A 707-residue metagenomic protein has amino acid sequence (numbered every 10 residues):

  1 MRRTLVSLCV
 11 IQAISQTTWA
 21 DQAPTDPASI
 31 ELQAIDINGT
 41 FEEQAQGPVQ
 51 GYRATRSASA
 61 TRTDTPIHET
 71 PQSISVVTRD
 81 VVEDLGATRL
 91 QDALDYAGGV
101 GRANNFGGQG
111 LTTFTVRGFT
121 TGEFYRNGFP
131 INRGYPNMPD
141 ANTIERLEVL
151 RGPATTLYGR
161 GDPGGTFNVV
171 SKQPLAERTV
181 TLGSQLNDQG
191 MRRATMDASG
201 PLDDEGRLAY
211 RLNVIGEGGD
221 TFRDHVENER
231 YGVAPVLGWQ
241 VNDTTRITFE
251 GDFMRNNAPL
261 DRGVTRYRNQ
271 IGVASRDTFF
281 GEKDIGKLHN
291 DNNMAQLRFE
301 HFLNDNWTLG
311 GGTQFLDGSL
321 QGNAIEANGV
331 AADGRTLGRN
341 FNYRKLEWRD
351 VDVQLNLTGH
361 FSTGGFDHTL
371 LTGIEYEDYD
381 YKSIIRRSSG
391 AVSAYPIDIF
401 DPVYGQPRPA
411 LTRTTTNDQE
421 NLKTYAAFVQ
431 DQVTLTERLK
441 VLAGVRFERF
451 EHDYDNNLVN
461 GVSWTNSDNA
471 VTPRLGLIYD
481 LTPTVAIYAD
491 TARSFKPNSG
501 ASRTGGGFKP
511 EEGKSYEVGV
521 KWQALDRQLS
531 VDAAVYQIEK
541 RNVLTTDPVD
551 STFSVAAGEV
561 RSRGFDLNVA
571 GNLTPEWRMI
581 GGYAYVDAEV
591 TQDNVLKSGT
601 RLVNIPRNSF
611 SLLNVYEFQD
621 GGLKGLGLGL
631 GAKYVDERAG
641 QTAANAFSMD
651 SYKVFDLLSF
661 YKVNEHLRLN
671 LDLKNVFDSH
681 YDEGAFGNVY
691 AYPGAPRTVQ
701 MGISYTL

Functional and structural regions predicted by a protein language model:
Q33-R178, V518: Acidic, small-polar-rich N-terminal luminal/periplasmic segments of exported/outer-membrane proteins
T113, N257-I271, D380-K382, E451 (+6 more regions): Surface-exposed extracellular loop regions of Gram-negative outer-membrane beta-barrel proteins, predominantly
R133, N142-E145, T156-P235, V241-T245 (+3 more regions): Outer-membrane beta-barrel translocator/receptor signature
E217-T221, V233-F302, F315-W348, A391-E420 (+2 more regions): Acidic/polar loop-and-plug regions of large Gram-negative outer-membrane beta-barrel proteins
Q240-N242, W348, D367-L371, E375-E377 (+2 more regions): Structural signature of Gram-negative outer-membrane beta-barrels, strongest in the C-terminal barrel of TonB-dependent
E300-F302, T308-Q314, G318-A324, I487-Y488 (+2 more regions): Membrane-embedded beta-barrel scaffold of Gram-negative outer-membrane proteins
Q537, A556-T642, F677: Gram-negative outer-membrane beta-barrel transporters
K633-Q641, M649, L657-L707: C-terminal beta-signal and adjacent terminal beta-strands/loops of Gram-negative outer-membrane beta-barrel proteins
